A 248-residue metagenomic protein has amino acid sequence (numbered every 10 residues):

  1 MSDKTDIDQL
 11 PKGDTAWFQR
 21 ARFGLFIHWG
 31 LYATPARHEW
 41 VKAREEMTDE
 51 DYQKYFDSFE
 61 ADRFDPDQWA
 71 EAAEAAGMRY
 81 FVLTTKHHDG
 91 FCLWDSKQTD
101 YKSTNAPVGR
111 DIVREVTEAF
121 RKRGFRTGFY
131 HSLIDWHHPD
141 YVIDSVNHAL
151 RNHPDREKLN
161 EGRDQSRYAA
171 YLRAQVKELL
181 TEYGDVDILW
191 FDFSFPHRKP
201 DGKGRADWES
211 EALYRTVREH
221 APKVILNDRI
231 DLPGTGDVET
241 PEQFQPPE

Functional and structural regions predicted by a protein language model:
M1-E248: Mature catalytic domains of secreted/periplasmic carbohydrate-active enzymes
